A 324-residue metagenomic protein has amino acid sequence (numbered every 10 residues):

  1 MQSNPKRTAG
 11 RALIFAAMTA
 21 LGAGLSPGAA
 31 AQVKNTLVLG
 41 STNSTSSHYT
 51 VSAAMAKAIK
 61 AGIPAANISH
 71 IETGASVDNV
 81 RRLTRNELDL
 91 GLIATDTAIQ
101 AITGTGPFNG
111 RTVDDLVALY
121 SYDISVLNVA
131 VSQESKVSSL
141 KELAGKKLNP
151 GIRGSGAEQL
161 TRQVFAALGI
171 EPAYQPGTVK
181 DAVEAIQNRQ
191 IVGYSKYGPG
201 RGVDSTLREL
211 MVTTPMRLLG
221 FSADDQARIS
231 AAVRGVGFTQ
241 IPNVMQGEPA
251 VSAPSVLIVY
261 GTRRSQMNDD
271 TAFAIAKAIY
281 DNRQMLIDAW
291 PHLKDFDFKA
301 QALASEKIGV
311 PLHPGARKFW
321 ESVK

Functional and structural regions predicted by a protein language model:
Q2-F15: Bacterial N-terminal signal peptides that target proteins for export
A12-G24: Bacterial N-terminal signal peptides
S26-G28: N-terminal signal peptide c-region/cleavage motif recognized by signal peptidases
K34-G62, A66-N67, S125-N188, F298 (+2 more regions): Bilobed "Venus flytrap"/periplasmic-binding protein-like clamshell domains and structurally analogous long
T84-V117: N-terminal segment of the mature folded domain
T95-T97, T105-P107, S135, E171-N268: Pocket-lining segment of extracytoplasmic ligand-binding domains
P150-Q163, A232-S305: Ligand-binding clefts/hinges and TM-proximal coupling segments of bilobed small-molecule sensing domains
G177, D181, N188, G198-T213 (+3 more regions): An extracytoplasmic/periplasmic, membrane-proximal ligand-sensing/linker region
